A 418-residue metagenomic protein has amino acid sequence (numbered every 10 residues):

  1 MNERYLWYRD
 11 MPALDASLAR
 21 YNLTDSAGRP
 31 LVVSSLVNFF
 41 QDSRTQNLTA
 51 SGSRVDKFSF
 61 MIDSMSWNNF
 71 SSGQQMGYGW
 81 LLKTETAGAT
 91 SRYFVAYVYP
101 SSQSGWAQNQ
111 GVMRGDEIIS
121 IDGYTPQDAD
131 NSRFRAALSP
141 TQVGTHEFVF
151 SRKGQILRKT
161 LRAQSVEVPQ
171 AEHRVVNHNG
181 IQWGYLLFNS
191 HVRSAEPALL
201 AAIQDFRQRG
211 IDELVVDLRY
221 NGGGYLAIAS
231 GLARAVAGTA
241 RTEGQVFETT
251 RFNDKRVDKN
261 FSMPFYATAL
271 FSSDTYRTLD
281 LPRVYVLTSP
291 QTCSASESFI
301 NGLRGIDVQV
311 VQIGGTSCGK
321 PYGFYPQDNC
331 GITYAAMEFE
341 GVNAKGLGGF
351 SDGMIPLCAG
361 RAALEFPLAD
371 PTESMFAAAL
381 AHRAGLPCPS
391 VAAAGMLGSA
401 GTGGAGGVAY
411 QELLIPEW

Functional and structural regions predicted by a protein language model:
M1-L214, Y220-G222, A227-I228, A235-G238 (+1 more regions): Flexible, low-complexity junctional segments that flank or bridge functional domains
L186, S190-E213, G222-W418: C-terminal "post-core" interaction segments
